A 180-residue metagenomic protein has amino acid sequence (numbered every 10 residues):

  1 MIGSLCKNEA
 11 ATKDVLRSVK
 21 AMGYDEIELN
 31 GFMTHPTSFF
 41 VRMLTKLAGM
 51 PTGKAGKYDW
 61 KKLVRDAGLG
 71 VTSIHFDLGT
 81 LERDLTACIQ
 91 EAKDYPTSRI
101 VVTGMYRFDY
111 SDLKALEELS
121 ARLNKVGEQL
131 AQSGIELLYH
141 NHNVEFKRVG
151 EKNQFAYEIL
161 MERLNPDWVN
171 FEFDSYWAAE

Functional and structural regions predicted by a protein language model:
M1-L5, N30-T34, F76-G79, M105-R107 (+3 more regions): Active-site beta-loop-alpha junctions enriched in small/polar residues
M1-R99, N170: N-terminal pre-domain/capping segments
K13, T52-K57, L85-T86, A115-L123 (+1 more regions): Charged helix-capping and loop-helix junction motifs
I27, E128-E180: Acidic/histidine-rich catalytic cores of soluble enzymes
H35-F40, F108-L113, F146-R148: A short acidic, helix-capping loop that chelates divalent metal ions and anchors anionic groups
K54-D66, R122-Q132, I159: Catalytic-core regions built around general acid/base machinery
G70, C88, A92-E117, V169-E180: Repeat-unit-sized solenoid/scaffold elements
L81-T103, A115-S133, E162-L164: An active-site-proximal structural segment forming one wall of the substrate-binding cleft that immediately precedes
